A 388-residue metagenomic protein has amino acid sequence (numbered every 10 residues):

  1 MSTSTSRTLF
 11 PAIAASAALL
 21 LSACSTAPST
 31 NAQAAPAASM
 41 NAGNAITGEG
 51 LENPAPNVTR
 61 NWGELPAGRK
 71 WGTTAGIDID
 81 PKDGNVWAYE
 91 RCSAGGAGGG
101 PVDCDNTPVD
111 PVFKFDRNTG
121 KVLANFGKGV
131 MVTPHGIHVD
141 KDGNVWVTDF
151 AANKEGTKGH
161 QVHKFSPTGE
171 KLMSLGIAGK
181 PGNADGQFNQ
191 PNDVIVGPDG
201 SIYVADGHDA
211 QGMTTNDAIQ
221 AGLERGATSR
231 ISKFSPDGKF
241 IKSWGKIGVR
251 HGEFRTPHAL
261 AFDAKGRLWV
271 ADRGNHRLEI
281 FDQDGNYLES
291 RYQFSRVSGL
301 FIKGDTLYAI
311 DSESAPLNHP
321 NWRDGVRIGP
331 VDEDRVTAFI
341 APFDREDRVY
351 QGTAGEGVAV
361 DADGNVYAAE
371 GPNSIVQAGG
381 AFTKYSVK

Functional and structural regions predicted by a protein language model:
S2-I13: Bacterial N-terminal signal peptides that target proteins for export
A17-A18: Residue-level signal for mature regions of secreted extracellular proteins and peptides
L21-A23: C-terminal motif of bacterial Sec signal peptides marking the signal peptidase cleavage site
S25-A27: Bacterial signal peptide processing site
Q33-K388: Eukaryotic scaffold repeat domains enriched in small/polar residues
